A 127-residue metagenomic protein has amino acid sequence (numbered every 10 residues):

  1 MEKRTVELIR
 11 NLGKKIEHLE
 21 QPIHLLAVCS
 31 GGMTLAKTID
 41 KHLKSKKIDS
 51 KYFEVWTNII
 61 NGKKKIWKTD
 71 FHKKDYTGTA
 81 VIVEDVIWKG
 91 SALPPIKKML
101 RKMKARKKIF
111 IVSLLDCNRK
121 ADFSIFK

Functional and structural regions predicted by a protein language model:
M1-K127: PRPP-associated nucleotide enzymes
